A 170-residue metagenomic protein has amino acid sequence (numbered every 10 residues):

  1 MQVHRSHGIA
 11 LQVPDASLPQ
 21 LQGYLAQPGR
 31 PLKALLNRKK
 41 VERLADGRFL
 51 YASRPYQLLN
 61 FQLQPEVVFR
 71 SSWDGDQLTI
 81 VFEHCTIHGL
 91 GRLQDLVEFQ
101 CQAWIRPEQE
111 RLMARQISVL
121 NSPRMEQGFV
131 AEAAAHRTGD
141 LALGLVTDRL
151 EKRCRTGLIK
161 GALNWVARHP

Functional and structural regions predicted by a protein language model:
M1-L58: Hydrophobic ligand-binding cavity/cleft-lining segments
Q2-S6, D46, Q64, L96-E98 (+1 more regions): A general secondary-structure signal for short beta-strands and their flanking turns/coil in non-transmembrane regions
A10-P14, R54-Y56, S72-D74, R106-E108 (+1 more regions): Solvent-exposed residues in well-ordered beta-strands and their adjoining turns, especially edge/terminal strands
L21-Q22, F69, Q116: Hydrophobic pocket/interface hotspot
G47-Y56, V81-I87, I117-N121: Generic short beta-strand segments
N60-E110: Hydrophobic-ligand binding "helix-grip"
G91-L141: Beta-strand/loop substructures that line and gate deep hydrophobic ligand-binding cavities in soluble
V130-P170: A conserved amphipathic terminal alpha-helix motif
